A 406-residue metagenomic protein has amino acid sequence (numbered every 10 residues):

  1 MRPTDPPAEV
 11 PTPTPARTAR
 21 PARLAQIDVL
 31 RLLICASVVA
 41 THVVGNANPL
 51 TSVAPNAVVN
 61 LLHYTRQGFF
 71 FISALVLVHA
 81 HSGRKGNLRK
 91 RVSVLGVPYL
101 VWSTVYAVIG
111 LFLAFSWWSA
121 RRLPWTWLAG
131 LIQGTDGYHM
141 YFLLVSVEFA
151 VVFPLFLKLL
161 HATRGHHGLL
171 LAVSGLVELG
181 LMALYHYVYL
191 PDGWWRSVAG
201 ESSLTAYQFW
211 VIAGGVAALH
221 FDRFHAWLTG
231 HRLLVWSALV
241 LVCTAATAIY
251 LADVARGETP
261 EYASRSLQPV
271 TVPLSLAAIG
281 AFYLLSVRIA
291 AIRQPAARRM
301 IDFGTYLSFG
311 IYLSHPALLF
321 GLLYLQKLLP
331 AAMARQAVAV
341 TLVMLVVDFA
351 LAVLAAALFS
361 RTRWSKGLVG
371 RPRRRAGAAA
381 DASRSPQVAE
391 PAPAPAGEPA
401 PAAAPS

Functional and structural regions predicted by a protein language model:
R2-P13, V287-I301, L318-S406: C-terminal "closing" transmembrane helix and its immediate cytosolic amphipathic cap in multi-pass membrane proteins
R20-L24, S82-K90, L157-H167, H220-L233 (+1 more regions): Membrane-interface helix-boundary motifs at transmembrane edges
A25-S82, L95-T104, T205: Functionally critical transmembrane alpha-helices in membrane proteins and complexes, commonly lining
A54-R66, L131-V145, V188-W210, T244-G280: Interfacial loop-to-helix transition and helix-capping segments at the boundaries of transmembrane helices
H63-G68, A80-F115, S119-Y138, F149 (+1 more regions): Transmembrane alpha-helical segments and their boundary/interface "anchor" motifs in multi-pass integral membrane
R66-H79, V147-L157, A183-W227, T271-A291 (+1 more regions): Specific transmembrane alpha-helix
G110, A114, R122-P191, E201-L219: Hydrophobic alpha-helical segments with transmembrane-like composition
A226-L307: Alpha-helical transmembrane segments and terminal signal-anchor/GPI-anchor hydrophobic tails, characterized by long
